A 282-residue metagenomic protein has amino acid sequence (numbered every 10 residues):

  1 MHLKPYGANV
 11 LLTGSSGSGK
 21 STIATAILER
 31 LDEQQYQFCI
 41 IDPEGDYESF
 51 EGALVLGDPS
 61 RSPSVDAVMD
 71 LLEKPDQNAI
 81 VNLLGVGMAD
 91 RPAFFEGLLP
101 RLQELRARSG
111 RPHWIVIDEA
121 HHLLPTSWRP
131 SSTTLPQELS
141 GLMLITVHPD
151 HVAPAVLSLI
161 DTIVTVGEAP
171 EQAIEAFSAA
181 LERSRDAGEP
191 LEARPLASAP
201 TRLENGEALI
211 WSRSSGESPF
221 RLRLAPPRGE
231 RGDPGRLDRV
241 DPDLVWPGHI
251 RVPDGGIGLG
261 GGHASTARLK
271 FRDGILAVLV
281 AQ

Functional and structural regions predicted by a protein language model:
M1-W114, L124-M143, V147-H151, V156-L159 (+1 more regions): P-loop NTPase catalytic phosphate-binding loop
A8, G17, P149, P170 (+2 more regions): Short, glycine-/Ser/Thr-/acidic-enriched flexible segments
L11-T13, T201-A281: Conserved P-loop NTPase motor module
G19, A180, L224-R228: Short intrinsically disordered coil segments
R61, P170, E189, A264 (+1 more regions): Intrinsic-disorder-associated interaction segments
S64-A67, T134, Q172, A176 (+3 more regions): Exposed alpha-helical structural elements
E119-H121: Conserved phosphate-binding elements of NTP-dependent enzyme cores
G141, H148-S214: Conserved ATP-driven motor cores of ASCE-family P-loop NTPases powering translocation/secretion/packaging/pilus
